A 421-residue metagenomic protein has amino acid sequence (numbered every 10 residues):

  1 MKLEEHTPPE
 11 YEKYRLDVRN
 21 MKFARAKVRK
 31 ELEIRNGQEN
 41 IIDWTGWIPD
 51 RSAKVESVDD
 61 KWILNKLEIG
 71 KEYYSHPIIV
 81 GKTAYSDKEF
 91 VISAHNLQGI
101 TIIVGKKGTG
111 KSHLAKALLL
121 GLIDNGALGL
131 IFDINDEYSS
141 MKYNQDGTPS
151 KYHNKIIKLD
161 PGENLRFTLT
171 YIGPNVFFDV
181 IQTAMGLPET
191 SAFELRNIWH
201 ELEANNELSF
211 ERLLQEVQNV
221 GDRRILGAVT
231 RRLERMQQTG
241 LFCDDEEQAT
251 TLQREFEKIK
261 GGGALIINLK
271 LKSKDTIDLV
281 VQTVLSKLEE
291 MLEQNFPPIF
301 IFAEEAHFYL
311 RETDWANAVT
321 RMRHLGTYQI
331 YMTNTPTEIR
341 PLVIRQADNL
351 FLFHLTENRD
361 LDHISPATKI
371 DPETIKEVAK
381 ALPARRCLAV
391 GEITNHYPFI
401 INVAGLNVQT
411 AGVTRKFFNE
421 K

Functional and structural regions predicted by a protein language model:
M1-V104, L114, L118, Q294-N295 (+3 more regions): Basic- and hydrophobic-enriched, low-structure N-terminal and domain-boundary segments that flank ATP-binding catalytic
R15, V319-P398: Conserved ATP-driven motor cores of ASCE-family P-loop NTPases powering translocation/secretion/packaging/pilus
R35, Y138-K142, L165, I339-L342 (+1 more regions): Switch/connector loops and helix/strand junctions flanking conserved nucleotide-binding motifs in nucleotide-processing
K107-G108: Walker A (P-loop) phosphate-binding loop of P-loop NTPases
K111: Conserved lysine of the Walker
L120, A127, N135-G147, K151 (+2 more regions): P-loop NTPase motor domains
P383-K421: Conserved P-loop NTPase motor module
